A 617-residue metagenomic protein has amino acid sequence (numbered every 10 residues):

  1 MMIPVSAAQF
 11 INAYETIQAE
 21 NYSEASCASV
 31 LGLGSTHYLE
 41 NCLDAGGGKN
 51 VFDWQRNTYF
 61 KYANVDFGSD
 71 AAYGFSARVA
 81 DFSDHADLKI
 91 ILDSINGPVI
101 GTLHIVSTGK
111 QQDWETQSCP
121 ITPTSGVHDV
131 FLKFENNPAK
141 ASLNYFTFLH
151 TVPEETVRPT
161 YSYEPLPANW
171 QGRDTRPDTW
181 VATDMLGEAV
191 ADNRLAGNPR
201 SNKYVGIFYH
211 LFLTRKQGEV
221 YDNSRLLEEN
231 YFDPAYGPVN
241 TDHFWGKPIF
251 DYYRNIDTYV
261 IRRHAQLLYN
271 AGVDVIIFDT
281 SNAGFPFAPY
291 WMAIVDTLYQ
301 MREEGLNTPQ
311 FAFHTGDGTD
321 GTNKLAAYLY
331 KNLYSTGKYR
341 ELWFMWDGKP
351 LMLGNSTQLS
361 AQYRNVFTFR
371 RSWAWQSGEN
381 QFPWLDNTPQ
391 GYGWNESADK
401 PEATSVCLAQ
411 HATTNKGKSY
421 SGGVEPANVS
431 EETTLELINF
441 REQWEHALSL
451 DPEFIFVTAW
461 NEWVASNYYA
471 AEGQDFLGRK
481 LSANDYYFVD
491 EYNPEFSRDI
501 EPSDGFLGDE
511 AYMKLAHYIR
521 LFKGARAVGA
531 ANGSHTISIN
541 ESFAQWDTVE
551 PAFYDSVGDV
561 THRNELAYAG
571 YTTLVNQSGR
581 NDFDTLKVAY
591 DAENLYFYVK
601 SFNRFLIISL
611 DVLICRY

Functional and structural regions predicted by a protein language model:
M1-A8: Sec-dependent, cleavable N-terminal signal peptides
A8-G34, R526-Y554: Extracellular carbohydrate-recognition regions
A8-Y161, F605-I607: Extracytoplasmic
Y38-Q55, N255-R263, E565-D584, K600: Surface-exposed, low-complexity/disordered Ser/Thr/Gly/Pro/Asn-rich loops and linkers
G74-R78, P120, D129-K133, T147-L149 (+7 more regions): Residues within well-ordered beta-strands of beta-sheet-rich folds
V157-S538, S542, E550, F605: Glycan-processing catalytic domains of CAZymes
I537-Y617: Surface-exposed, glycine/proline- and aromatic-rich loop segments on solvent-exposed faces across compartments
